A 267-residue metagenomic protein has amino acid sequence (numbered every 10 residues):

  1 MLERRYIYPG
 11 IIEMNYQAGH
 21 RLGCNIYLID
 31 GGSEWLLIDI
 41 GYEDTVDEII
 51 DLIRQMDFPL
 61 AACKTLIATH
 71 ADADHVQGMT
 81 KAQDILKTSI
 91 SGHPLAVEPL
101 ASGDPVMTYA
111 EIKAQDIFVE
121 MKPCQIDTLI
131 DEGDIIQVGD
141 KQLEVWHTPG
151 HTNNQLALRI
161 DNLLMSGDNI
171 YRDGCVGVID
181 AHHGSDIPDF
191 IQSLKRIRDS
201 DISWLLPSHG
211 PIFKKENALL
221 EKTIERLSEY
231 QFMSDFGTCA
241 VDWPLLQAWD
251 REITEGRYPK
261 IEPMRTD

Functional and structural regions predicted by a protein language model:
L2-M56, A157-G167, Y171: Conserved beta-strand hairpin/beta-sheet module of binuclear metal-dependent hydrolase folds, prominently
I7-M14, K113-F118, D140: Short Pro/Gly-enriched beta-strand edge/turn motifs at strand-loop
G23, P99-G103, G174-C175, D180: Short, charged, surface-exposed secondary-structure boundary motifs
W35, Y42-D44, I135, Q142-P149 (+2 more regions): Metallo-beta-lactamase
Y42-D47, R54-I135, E225, E229-M233: Active-site HxH/HxHxD metal-binding segment of metal-dependent hydrolases
F236-D267: C-terminal regulatory/interaction regions
